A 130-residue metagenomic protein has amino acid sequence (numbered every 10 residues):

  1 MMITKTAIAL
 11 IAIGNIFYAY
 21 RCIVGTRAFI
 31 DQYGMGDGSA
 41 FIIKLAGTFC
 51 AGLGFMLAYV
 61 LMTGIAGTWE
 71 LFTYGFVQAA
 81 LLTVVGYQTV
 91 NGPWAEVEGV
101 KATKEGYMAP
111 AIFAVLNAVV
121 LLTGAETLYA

Functional and structural regions predicted by a protein language model:
M2-G14, W69-Q78: Alpha-helical transmembrane segments
A7-I30: N-terminal signal-anchor/start-transfer transmembrane helix
I13-Y18, A40-M62, V77-V84: Core segments of alpha-helical transmembrane spans in multipass integral membrane proteins
I23-A40, W94-G99: Cytosolic, membrane-interface loops and tails of multi-pass inner-membrane proteins
M35-C50, F72-G75, G99-F113: Juxtamembrane helix-loop boundaries in multi-pass membrane proteins
I65, V84-E105: Membrane-helix boundary connector in multi-pass membrane proteins
F72-V90, P110-N117: Hydrophobic alpha-helical membrane segments
V119-A130: Juxtamembrane boundary at the C-terminal end of a transmembrane helix
